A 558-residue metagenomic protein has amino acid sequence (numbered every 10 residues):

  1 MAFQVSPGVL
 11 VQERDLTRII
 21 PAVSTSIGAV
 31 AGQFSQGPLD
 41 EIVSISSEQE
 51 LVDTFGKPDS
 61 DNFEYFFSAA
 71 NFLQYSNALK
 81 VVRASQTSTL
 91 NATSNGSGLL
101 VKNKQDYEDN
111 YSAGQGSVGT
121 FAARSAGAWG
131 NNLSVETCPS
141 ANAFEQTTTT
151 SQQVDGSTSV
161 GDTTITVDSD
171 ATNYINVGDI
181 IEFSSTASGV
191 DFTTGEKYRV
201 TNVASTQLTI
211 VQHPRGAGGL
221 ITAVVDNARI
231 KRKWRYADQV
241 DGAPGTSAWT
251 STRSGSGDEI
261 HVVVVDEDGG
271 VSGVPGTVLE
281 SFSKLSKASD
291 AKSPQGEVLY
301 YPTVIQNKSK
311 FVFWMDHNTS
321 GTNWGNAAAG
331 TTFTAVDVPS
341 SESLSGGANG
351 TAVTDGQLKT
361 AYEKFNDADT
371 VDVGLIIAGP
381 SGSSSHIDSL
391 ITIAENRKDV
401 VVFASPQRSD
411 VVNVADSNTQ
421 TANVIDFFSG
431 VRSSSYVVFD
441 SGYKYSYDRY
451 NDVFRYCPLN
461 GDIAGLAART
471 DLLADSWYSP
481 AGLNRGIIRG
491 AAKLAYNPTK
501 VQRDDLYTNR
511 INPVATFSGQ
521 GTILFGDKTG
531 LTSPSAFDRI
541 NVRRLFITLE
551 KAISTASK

Functional and structural regions predicted by a protein language model:
M1-T147, V177, E182-A204, I210-K558: A glycine- and small-residue-enriched flexible loop/hinge signal that marks low-structured segments
V43, G161-D162: Residue-level signal for helical boundary/lining positions with a hydrophobic bias
T147-T158: Disulfide-bonded cysteine-rich modules in secreted/extracellular proteins, activating on the conserved Cys frameworks
T158-V160, N202-S205: Generic beta-strand structural signal
D162-D170: Short alpha-helix capping/helix-loop boundary micro-motifs
I165, L208-T209: Hydrophobic residues embedded in beta-strands of well-ordered beta-sheets
S169-Y174, I221: Short, surface-exposed secondary-structure edge patches
